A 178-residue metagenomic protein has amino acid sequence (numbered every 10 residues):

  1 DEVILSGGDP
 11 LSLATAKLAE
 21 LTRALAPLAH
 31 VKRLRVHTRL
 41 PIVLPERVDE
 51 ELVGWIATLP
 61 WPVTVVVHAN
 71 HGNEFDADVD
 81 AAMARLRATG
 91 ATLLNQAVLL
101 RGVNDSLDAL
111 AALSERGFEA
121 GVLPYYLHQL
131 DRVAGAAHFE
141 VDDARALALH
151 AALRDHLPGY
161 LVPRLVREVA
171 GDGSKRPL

Functional and structural regions predicted by a protein language model:
D1-E2, G8-L157: Conserved AdoMet/S-adenosylmethionine-binding subsite of the radical SAM
A148-L178: C-terminal accessory regions of radical SAM enzymes
